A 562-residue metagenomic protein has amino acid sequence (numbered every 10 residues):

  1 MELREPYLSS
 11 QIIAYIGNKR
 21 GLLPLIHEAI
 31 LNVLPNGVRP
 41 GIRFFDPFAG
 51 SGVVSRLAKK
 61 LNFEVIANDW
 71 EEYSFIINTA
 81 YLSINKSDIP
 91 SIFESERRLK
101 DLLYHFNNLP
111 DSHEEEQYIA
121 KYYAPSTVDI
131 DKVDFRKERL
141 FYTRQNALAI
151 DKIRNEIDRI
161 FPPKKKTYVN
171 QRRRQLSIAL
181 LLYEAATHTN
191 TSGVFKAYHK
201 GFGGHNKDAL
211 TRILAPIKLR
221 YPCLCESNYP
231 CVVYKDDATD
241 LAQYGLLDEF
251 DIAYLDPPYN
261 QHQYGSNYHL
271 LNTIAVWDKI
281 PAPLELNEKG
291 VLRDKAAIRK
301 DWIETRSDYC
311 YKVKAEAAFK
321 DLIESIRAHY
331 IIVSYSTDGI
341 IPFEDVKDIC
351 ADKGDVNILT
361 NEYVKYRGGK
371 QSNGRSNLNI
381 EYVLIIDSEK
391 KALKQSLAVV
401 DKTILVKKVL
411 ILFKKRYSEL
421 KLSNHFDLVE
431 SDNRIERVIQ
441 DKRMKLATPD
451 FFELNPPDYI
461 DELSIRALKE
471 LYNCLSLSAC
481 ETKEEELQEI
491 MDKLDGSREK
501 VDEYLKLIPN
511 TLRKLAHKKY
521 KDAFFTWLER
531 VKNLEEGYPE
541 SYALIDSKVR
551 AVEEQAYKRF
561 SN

Functional and structural regions predicted by a protein language model:
M1-R43, V53-L61, F75-I77, I84 (+1 more regions): S-adenosyl-L-methionine
F44-A58, A67-E72, L247-N267, S334: Conserved proline-anchored active-site loop of SAM-dependent methyltransferases that bridges a beta-strand
E64, N68-R220, G265-C310, A317: Class I S-adenosyl-L-methionine-dependent methyltransferase module
P90, L378-R416: Flexible, glycine-/basic-rich loop-and-beta segments that form/coincide with the SAM-dependent methyltransferase
D237: Conserved acidic residues
D240-L247: Short conserved loop adjoining the S-adenosyl-L-methionine
R299-E362: Conserved Class I SAM-dependent methyltransferase catalytic core
F343-K391: Class I S-adenosyl-L-methionine
